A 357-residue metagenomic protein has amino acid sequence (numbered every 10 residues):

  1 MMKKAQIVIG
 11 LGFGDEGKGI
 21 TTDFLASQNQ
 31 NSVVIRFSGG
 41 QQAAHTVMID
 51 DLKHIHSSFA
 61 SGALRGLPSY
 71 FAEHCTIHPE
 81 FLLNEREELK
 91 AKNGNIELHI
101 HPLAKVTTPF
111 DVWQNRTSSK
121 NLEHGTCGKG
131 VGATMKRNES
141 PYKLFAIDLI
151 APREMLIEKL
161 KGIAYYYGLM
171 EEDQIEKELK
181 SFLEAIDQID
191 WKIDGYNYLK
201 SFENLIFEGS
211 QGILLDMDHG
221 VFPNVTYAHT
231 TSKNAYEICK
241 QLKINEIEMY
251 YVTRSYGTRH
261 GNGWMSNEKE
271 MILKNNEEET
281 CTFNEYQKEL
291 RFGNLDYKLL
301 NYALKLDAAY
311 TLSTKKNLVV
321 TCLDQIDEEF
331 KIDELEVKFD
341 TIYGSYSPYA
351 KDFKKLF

Functional and structural regions predicted by a protein language model:
M2-F357: Non-transmembrane, aqueous-exposed alpha-helical and coiled segments at domain scale
